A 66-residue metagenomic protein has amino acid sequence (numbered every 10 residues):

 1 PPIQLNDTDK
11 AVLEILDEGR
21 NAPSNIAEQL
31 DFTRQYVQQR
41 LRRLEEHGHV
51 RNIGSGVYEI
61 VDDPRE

Functional and structural regions predicted by a protein language model:
P1-E66: Acidic, polar-rich N-terminal leader regions of halophilic archaeal proteins
